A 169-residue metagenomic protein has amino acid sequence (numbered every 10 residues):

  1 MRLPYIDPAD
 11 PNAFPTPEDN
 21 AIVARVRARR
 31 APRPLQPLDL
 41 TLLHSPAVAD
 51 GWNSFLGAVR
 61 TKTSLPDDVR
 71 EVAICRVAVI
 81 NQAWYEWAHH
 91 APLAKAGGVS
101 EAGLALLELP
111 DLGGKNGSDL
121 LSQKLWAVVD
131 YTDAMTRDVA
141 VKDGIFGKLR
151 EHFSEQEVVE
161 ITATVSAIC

Functional and structural regions predicted by a protein language model:
M1-V69, K95: Secretory/endomembrane lumenal or extracellular ectodomains immediately following the signal peptide
R29, A47-W52, Q82-W87, W126-A127 (+1 more regions): Short acidic alpha-helix initiation/capping motifs at coil-to-helix transition points, especially at protein N-termini
D39-L42, W52, L56-V59, V72-A78 (+3 more regions): Short alpha-helical scaffolding segments that buttress acidic/His motifs in well-ordered protein cores
A49-T63, L109, G113-K115, D143-E151: Short amphipathic alpha-helical segments and their helix-coil junctions
L65-P66, G98-A102, K142, S154-E155: Helix N-cap / loop-to-helix initiation motif
V69-V72, V77-L104: Conserved alpha-helical segments that form or flank metal/cofactor-binding pockets of metalloenzymes
L93-S122: Histidine/lysine/aspartate-rich catalytic loop segments that bind and position anionic ligands
S118-T162: Acidic/histidine-rich alpha-helical segments that form the ligand environment of transition-metal centers
